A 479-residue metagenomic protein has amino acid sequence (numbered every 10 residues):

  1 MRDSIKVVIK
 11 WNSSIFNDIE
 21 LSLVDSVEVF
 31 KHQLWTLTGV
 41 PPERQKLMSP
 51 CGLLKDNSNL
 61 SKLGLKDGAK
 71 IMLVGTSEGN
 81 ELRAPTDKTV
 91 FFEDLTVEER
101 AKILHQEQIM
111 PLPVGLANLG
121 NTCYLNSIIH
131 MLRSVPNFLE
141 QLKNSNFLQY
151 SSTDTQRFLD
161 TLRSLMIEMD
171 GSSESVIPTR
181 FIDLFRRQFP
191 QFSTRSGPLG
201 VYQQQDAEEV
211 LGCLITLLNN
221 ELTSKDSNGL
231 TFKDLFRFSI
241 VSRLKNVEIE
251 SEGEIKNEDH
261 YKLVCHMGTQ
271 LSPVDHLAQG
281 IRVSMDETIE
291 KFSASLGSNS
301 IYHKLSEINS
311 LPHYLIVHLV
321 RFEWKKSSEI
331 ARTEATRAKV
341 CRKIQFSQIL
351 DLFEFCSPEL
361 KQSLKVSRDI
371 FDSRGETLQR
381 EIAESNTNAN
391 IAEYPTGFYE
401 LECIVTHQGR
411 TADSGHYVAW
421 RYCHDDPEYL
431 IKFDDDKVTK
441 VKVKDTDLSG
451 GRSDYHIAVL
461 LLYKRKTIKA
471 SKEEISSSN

Functional and structural regions predicted by a protein language model:
M1-N479: UBL (ubiquitin/ubiquitin-like) substrate-recognition surfaces within cysteine isopeptidase catalytic folds
